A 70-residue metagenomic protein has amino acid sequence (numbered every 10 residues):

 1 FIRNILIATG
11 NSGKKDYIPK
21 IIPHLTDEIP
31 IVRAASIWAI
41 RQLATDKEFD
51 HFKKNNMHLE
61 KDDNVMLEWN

Functional and structural regions predicted by a protein language model:
I2, H58-D62: Membrane-interacting alpha-helical segments
I2-G13, R33-T45, M66-N70: Structural detector for internal amphipathic alpha-helices that build alpha-solenoid repeat scaffolds
K14-T26, A44-M57: Amphipathic alpha-helical scaffolding segments comprising HEAT/armadillo-like alpha-solenoid repeats
I22-I31, W38-A39: Small/polar glycine-rich anion-binding or flexible loop at a beta-alpha turn
E28-I31, K61-V65: Short inter-helical turns and helix N-cap capping residues of alpha-solenoid HEAT/ARM repeat scaffolds
